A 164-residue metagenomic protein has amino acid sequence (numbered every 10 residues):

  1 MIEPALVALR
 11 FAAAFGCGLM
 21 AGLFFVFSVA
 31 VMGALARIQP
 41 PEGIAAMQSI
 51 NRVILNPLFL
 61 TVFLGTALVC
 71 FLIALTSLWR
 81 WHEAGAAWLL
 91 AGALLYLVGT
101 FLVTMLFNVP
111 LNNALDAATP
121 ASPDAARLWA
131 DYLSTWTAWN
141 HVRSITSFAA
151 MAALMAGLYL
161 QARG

Functional and structural regions predicted by a protein language model:
E3-G18, L75-G99: Interfacial segments of alpha-helical transmembrane regions
V7-A8, L19-L64, P110-S134: Interfacial loop at the N-terminal end of multi-pass membrane proteins
F11, R52, L90-A91, S134 (+1 more regions): Internal alpha-helical transmembrane segments of multi-pass membrane proteins, especially GPCRs
F24, C70-S77, T104, L154-L158: Structural signal for membrane-spanning alpha-helices in multi-pass inner-membrane proteins, emphasizing helix cores
T61, D131-F148: Hydrophobic alpha-helical transmembrane segments
F63-I73, T146-M151: Core segments of transmembrane alpha-helices that mediate helix-helix packing or line hydrophobic substrate/ligand
A91-N113: Hydrophobic alpha-helical transmembrane segments of integral membrane proteins
Y159-G164: Juxtamembrane boundary at the C-terminal end of a transmembrane helix
